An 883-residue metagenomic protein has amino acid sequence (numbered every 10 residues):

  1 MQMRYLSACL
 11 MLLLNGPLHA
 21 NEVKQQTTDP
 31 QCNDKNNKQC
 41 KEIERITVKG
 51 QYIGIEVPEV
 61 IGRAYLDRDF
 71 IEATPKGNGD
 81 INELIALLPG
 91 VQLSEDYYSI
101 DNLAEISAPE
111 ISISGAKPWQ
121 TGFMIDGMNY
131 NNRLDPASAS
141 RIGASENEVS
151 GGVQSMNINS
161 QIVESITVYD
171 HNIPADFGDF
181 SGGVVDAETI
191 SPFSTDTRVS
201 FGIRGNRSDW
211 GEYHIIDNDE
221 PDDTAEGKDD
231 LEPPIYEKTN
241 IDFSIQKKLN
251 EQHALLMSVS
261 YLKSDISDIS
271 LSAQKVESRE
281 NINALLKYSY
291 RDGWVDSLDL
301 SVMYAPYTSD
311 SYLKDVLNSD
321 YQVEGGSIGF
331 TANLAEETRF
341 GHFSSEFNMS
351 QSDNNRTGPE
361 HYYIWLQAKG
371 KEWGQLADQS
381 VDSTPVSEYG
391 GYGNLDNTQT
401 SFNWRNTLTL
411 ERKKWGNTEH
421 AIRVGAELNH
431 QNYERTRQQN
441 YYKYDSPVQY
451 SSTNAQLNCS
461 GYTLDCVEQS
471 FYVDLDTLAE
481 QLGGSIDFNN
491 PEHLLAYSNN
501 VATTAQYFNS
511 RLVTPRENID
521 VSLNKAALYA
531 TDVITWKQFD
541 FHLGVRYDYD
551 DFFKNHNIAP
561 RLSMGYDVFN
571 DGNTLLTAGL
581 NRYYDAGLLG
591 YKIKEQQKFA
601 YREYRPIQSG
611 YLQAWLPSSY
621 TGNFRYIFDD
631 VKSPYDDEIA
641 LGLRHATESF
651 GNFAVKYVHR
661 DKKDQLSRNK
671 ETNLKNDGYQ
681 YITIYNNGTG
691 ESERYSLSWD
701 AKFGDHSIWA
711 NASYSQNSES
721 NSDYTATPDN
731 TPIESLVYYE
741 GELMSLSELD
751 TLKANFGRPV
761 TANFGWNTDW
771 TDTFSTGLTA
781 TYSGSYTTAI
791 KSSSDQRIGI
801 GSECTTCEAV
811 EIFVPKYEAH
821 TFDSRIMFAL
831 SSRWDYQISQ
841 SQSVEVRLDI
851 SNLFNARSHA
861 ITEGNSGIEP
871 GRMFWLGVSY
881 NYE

Functional and structural regions predicted by a protein language model:
Q25-N36, P58-P174, V184, E188 (+2 more regions): Periplasmic N-terminal accessory/gating domains of Gram-negative outer-membrane beta-barrel systems
G50, V199-R207, M257-Y261, L300-P306 (+11 more regions): Transmembrane beta-barrel strands of outer-membrane/channel proteins
R133, T773, T781-E808, F822-E883: C-terminal beta-signal and adjacent terminal beta-strands/loops of Gram-negative outer-membrane beta-barrel proteins
N147-E148, V153-M156, E164-P174, G182-S244 (+2 more regions): Short strand-turn segments of transmembrane beta-barrel domains in outer membranes, especially the first one or two
T197-S200, E226-T308, Y321-S345, P560: Transmembrane beta-barrel wall of Gram-negative outer-membrane proteins
L286-Y307, Y321-D551, R694-S715: Face-selective signature of the C-terminal outer-membrane beta-barrel domain
Q399-S401, N417-S446, Q456-L464, L512-W615 (+3 more regions): Structural signature of Gram-negative outer-membrane beta-barrels, strongest in the C-terminal barrel of TonB-dependent
T535-Q538, A654-S667, E671-Q796: Gram-negative outer-membrane beta-barrel transporters
